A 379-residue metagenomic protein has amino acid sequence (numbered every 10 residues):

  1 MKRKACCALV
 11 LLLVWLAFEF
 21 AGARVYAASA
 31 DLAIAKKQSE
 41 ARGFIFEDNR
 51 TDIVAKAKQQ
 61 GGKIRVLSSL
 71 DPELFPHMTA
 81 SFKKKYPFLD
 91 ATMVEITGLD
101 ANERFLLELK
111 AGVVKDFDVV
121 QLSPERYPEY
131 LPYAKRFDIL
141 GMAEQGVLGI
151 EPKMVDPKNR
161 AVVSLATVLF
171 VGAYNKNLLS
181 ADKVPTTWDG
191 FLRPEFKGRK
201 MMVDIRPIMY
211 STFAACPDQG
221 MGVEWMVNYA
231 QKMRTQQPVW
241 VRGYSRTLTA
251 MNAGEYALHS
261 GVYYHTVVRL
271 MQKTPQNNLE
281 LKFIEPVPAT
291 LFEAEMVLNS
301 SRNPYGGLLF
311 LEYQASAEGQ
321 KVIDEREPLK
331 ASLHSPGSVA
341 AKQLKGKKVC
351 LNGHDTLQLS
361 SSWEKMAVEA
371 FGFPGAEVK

Functional and structural regions predicted by a protein language model:
W15-R24: C-terminal segment of classical bacterial N-terminal signal peptides
D31-A33, F46-Q59, R65-D90: Short, polar/charged alpha-helical segment
R65-T79, T92-L106, V114-A253: Extracytoplasmic ligand-binding site segments that recognize negatively charged/polar headgroups
R126-Y130, A257-N278: A ligand-binding cleft/hinge motif common to bilobed small-molecule-binding domains
V147, T167-V168, N228-R234, W240-V241 (+1 more regions): Periplasmic-binding protein-like
A173-L178, A214-P217, L291-G306, V322-I323: A bilobed periplasmic-binding-protein/Venus flytrap-type ligand-binding module shared by bacterial periplasmic
F196-R206, Y313-G337: Periplasmic-binding protein-like
G337-K379: Extracellular/periplasmic bilobal clamshell ligand-binding domains
